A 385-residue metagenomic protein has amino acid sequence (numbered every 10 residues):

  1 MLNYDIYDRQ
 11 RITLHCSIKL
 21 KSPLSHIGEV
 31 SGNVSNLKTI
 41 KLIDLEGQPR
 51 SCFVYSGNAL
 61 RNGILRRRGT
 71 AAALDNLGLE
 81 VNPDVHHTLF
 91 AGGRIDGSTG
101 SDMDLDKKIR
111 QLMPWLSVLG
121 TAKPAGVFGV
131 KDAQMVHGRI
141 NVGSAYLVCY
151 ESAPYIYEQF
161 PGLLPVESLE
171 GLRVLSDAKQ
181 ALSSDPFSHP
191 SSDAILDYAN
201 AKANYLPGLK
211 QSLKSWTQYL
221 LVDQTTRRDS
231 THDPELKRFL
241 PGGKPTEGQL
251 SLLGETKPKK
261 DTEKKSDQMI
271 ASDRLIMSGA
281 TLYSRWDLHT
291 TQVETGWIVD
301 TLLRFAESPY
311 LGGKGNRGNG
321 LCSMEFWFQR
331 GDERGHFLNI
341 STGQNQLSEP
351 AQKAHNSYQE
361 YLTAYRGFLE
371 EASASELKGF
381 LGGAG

Functional and structural regions predicted by a protein language model:
M1-G385: RNA-binding basic/glycine-rich loop and surface signature characteristic of RAMP-family CRISPR effectors
